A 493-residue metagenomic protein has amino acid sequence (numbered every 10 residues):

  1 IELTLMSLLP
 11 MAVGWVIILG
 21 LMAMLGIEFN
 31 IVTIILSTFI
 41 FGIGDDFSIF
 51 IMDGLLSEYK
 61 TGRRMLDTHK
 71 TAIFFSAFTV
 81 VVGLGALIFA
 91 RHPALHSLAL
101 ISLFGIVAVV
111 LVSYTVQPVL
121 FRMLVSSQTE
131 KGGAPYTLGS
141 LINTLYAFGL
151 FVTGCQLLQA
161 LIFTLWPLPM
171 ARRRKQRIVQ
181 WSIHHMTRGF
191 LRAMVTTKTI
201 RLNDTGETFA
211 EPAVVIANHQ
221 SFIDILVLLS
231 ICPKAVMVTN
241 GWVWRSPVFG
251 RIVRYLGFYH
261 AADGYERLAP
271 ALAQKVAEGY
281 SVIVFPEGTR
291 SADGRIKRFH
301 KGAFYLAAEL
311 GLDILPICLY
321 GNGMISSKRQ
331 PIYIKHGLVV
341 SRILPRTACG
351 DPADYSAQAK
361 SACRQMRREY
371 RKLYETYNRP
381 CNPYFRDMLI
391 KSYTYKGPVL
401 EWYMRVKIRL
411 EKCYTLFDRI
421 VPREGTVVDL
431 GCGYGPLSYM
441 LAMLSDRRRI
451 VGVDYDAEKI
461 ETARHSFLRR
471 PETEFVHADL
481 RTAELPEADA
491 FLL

Functional and structural regions predicted by a protein language model:
L3-F50: Hydrophobic transmembrane alpha-helices and their membrane-interface caps in long multi-pass transport proteins
I51, S97-G132: Transmembrane alpha-helices and their membrane-interface boundaries in multi-pass membrane transporters and channels
K60-A90: Pore- and gate-forming transmembrane helices of large, multi-pass membrane proteins
G133-P212, K391-K407, Y414-T415: Membrane-anchoring hydrophobic helices of lipid-metabolizing enzymes
I142, L268-T394: Non-catalytic C-terminal accessory region of glycerolipid acyltransferases and related lyso-lipid remodeling enzymes
I162-S182, F209-G264: Catalytic core of membrane glycerolipid acyltransferases/transacylases, capturing the structured, soluble-facing
E424-G433: Conserved class I S-adenosyl-L-methionine
P436-T473, H477-R481: Class I SAM-dependent methyltransferase SAM/SAH-binding core
